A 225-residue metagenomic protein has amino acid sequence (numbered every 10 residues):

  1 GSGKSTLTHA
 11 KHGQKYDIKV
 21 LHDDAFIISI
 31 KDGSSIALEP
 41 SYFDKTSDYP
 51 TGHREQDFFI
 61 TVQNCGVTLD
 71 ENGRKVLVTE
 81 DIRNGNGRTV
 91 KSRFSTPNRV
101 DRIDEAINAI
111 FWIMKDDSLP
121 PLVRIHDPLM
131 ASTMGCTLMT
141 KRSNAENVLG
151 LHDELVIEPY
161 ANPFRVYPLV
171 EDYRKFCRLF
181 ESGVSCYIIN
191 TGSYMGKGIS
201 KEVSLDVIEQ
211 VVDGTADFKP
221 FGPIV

Functional and structural regions predicted by a protein language model:
G3-K4: Conserved lysine of the Walker
H9, G13-I18, D23-V225: Glycine-rich, often acidic-flanked micro-motifs that create phosphate/phosphodiester-binding or positioning elements
